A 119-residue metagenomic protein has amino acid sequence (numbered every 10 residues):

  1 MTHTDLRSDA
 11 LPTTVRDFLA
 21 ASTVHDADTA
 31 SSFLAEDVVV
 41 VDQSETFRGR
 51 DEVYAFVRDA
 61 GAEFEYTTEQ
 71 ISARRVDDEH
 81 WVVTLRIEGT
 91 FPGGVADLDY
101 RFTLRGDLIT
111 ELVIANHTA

Functional and structural regions predicted by a protein language model:
M1-V24, D28, S32: Short, low-complexity N-terminal intrinsically disordered segments enriched in polar/charged residues
T2-H3, A55, G61-A119: A beta-strand edge to alpha-helix "cap/lid" segment located at domain peripheries
S31, V41-D42, E69, L112: Short, hydrophobic secondary-structure boundary micro-motifs
A35: Helix-to-beta-strand junctions that scaffold the AdoMet/dcAdoMet cofactor pocket in Class I SAM-dependent enzymes
V39-R48: A short gly/proline-enriched turn/hairpin at secondary-structure junctions
E52: Residue-level recognition of oxygen-bearing side chains
